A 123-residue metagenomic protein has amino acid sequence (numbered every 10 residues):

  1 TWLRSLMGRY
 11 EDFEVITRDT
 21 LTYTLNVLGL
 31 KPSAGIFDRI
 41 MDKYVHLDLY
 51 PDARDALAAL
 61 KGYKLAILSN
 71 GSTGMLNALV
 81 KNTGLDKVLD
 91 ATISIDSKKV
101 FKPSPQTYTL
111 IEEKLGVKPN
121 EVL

Functional and structural regions predicted by a protein language model:
T1-P51, K61, S72-T73: N-terminal helical cap/lid subdomain that shapes the substrate entry/recognition surface in HAD-like hydrolases
A66-L68, S72-L123: Substrate-recognition "cap/lid" segment bordering the active-site pocket of phosphatases
